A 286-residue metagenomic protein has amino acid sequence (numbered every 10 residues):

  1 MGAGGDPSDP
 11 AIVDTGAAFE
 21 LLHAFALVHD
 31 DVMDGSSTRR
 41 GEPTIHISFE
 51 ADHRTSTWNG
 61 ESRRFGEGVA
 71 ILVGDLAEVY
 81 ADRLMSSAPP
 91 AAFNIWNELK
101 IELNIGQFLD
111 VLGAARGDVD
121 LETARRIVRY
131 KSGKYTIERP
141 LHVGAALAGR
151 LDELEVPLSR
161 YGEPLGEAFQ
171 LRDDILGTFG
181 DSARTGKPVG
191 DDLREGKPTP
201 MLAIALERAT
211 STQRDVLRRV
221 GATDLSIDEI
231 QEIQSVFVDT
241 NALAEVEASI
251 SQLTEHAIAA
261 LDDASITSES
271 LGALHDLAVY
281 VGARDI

Functional and structural regions predicted by a protein language model:
M1-L21, E122-L165, A203, E255-I286: Alpha-helical phosphate/pyrophosphate-handling elements in metalloenzyme active cores
D6-D9, T15, L22-L72, G113 (+2 more regions): Aspartate-rich (DDxxD/NDxxD/DxxxD) Mg2+/diphosphate-binding motifs and their adjoining helix-loop segments
A26-L27, D31-D34, R83, F108 (+8 more regions): Charged/polar positions within long, soluble alpha-helices
G60-R83, A203-S226, I230: Primarily interfacial, aromatic-capped hydrophobic alpha-helices that serve as membrane anchors
G68-F179: All-alpha helical catalytic cores of prenyl diphosphate-utilizing isoprenoid enzymes
I95-E102, Y161, R219-T223, D276-Y280: Short acidic/histidine-centered micro-motifs embedded in hydrophobic/aromatic stretches that mark compact functional
R160-Y161, E167, L171-P200, I204-V220: A beta-strand-loop signature enriched in Asp, Gly, Thr, and Trp that corresponds to the sialidase/neuraminidase Asp-box
Q213-D262: Mobile late-domain/C-terminal helix-loop "cap" segments that border catalytic sites or the cytosolic face
